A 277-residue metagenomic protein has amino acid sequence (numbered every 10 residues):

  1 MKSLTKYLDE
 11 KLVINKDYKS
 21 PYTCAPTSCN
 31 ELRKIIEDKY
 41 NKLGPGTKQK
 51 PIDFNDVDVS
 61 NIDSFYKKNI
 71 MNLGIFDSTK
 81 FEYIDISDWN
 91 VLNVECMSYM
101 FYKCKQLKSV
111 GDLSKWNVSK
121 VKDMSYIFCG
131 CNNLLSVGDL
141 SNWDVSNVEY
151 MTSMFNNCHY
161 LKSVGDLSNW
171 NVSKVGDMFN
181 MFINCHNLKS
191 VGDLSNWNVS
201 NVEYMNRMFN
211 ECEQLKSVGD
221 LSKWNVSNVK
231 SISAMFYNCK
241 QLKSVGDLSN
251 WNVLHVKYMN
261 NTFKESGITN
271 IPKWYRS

Functional and structural regions predicted by a protein language model:
K2-S277: Negatively charged
